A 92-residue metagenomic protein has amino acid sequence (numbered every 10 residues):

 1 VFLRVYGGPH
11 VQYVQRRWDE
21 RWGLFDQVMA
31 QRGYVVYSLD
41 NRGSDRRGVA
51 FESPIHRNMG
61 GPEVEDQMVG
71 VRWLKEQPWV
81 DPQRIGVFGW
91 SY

Functional and structural regions predicted by a protein language model:
V1-Y92: Serine-hydrolase catalytic core recognition
